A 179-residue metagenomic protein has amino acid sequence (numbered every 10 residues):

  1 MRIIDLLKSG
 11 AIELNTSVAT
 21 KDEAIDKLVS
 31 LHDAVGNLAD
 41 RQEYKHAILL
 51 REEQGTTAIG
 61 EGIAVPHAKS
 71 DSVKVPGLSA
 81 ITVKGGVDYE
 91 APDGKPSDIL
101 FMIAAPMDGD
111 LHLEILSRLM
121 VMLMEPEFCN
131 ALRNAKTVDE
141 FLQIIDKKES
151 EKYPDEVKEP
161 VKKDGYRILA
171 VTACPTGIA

Functional and structural regions predicted by a protein language model:
M1-P175: Cytosolic covalent-transfer regions centered on His/Cys nucleophiles that carry phosphoryl or persulfide groups
I178: Metallocofactor- and cofactor-centric catalytic cores in central/energy metabolism, strongly enriched
